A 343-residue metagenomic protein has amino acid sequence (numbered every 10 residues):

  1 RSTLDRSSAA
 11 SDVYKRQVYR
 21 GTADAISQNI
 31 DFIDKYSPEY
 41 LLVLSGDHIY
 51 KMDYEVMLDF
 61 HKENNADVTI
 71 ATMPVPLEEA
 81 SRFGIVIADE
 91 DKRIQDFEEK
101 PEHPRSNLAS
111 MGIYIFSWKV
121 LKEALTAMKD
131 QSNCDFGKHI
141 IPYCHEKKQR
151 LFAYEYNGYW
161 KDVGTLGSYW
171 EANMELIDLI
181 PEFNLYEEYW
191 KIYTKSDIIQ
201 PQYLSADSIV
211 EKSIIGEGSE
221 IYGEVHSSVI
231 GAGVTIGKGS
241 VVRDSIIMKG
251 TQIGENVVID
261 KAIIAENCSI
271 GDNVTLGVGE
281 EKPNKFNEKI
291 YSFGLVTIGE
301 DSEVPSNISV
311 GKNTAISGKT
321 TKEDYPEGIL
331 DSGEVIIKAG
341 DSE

Functional and structural regions predicted by a protein language model:
R1-A10, Y14: Single conserved hydrophobic/aromatic residue that forms the stacking wall/gate of nucleotide- or nucleobase-binding
S2, P101-I113: A recurrent flexible, glycine/aromatic-enriched loop bordering the glycosyltransferase active site that acts as
S11-E90, I115-F116, E123-A127: Conserved beta-loop-beta/alpha segment of the NTase-like Rossmann-fold superfamily that binds/positions NTPs
D12, P101-P104, L121-K122: A short, flexible beta-alpha/helix-coil linker loop
L77-E79, P104-S106, I253: Short glycine/serine/proline-enriched coil/turn segments at secondary-structure junctions
A88-R105: Short, flexible, basic/aromatic active-site loop/helix in glycosyltransferases
K119, T126-E343: Left-handed beta-helix
